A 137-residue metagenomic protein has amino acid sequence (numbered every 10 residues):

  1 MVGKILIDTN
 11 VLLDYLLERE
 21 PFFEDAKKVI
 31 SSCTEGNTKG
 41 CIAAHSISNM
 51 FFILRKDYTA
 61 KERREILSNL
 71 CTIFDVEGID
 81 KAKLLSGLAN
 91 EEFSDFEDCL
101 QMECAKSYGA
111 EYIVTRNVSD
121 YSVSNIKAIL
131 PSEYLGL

Functional and structural regions predicted by a protein language model:
M1-C41, R55-E62, V123, G136-L137: Short, well-structured N-terminal submotif of metal-dependent ribonuclease cores
V2-K4, K106-L137: Acidic, PIN/NYN-like endoribonuclease modules and their adjacent C-terminal/linker elements
V11-L12, N49-M50, S86: A general alpha-helix detector
L16, L88-E91, N125: Short, flexible helix/strand-to-coil boundary loops that buttress conserved ligand/catalytic motifs in alpha/beta
I42-S46, K83: Short, conserved alpha-helical segments within structured domains
K61-L84, Y121-L137: Short acidic, glycine/proline-enriched helix-loop-strand junctions
D75-V118: Active-site neighborhoods of divalent-metal-dependent phosphate/nucleic-acid chemistry enzymes
